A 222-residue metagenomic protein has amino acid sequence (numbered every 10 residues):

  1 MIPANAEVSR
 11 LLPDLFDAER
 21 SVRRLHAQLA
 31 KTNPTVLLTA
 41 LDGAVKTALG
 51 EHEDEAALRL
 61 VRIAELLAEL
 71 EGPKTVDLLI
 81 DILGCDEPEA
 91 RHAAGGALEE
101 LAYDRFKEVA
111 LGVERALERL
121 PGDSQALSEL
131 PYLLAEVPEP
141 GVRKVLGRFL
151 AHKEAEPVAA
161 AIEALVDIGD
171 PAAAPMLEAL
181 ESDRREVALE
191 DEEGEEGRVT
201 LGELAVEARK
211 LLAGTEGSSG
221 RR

Functional and structural regions predicted by a protein language model:
M1-I2, P13-T35, G50-P73, D81-D104 (+7 more regions): Structural detector for internal amphipathic alpha-helices that build alpha-solenoid repeat scaffolds
L11, L37-V45, L78-I80, G112-L117 (+2 more regions): Buried hydrophobic core positions in alpha-solenoid tandem helical repeats
K107-E108: Structural signature of tandem alpha-helical TPR/SEL1-like repeats, specifically the intra-repeat loop/turn
E178-E186: TPR/TPR-like (Sel1-like) alpha-helical repeat modules
G217-R222: Alpha-solenoid helical-repeat scaffold
